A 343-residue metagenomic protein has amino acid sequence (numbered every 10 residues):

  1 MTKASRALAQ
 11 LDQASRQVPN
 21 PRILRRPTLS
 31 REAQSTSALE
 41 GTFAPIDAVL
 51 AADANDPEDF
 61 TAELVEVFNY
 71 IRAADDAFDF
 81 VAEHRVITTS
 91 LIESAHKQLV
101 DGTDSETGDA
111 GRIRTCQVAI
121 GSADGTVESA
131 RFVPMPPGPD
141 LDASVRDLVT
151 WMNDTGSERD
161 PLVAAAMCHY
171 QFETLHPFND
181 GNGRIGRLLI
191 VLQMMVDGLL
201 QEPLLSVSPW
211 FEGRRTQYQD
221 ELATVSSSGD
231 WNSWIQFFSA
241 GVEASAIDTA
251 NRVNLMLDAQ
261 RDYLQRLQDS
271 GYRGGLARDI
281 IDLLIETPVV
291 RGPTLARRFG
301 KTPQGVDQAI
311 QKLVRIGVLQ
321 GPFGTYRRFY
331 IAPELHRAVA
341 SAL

Functional and structural regions predicted by a protein language model:
M1-L343: FIC/Doc superfamily catalytic core
